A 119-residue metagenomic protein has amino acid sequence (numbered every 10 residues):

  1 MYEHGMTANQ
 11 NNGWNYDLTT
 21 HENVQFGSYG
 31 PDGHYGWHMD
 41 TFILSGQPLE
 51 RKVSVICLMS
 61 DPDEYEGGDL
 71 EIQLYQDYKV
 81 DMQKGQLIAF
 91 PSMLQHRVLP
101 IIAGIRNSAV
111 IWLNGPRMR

Functional and structural regions predicted by a protein language model:
M1-L87, M93-R119: Fe(II)/2-oxoglutarate oxygenase catalytic core
